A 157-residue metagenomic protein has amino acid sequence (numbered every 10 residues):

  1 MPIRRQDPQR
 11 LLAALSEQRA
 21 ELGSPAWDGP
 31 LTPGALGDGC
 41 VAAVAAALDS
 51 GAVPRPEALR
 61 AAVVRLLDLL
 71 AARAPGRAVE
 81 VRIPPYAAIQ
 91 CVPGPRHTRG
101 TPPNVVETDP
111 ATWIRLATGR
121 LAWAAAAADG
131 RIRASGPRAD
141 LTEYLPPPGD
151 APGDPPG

Functional and structural regions predicted by a protein language model:
M1-G157: Feature captures hydrophobic
